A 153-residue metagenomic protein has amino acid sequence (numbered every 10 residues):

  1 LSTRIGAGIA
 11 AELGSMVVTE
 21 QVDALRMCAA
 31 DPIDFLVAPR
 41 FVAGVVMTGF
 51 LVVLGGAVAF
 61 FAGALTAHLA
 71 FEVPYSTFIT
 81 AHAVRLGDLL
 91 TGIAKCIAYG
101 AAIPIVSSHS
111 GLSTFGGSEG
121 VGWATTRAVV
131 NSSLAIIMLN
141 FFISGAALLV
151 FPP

Functional and structural regions predicted by a protein language model:
L1-D23, L51, V106: Hydrophobic alpha-helical transmembrane segments of multi-pass membrane transport proteins
S2-A7, M47-T48, F60, G87-G92: Short alpha-helical transmembrane interface motifs in multi-pass membrane proteins
I5, L36-V58, V129, S133: Selective transmembrane-helix segments that form parts of the transport pathway or gating/packing helices in multipass
I9, V45, G49, T66-L69: Structured inter-helical modules in multipass membrane proteins
L13-V37, S118-V121: Short cytoplasmic-facing helical segments at TM-TM junctions of multi-pass membrane proteins
A57-I97, A101, I105-R127, A146-P153: Membrane-interfacial helix-loop-helix connectors in multipass membrane proteins
V121, V129-G145: Final/C-terminal transmembrane alpha-helix of multipass membrane proteins
